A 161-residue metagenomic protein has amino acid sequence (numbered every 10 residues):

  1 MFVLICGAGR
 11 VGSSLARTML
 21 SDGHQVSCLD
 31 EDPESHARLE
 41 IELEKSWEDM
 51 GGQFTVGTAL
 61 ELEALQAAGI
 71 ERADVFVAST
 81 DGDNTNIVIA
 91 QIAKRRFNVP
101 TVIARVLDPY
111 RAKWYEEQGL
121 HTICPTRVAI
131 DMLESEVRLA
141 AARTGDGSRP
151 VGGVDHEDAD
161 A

Functional and structural regions predicted by a protein language model:
M1-A161: Cytosolic regulatory regions of ion transport systems
